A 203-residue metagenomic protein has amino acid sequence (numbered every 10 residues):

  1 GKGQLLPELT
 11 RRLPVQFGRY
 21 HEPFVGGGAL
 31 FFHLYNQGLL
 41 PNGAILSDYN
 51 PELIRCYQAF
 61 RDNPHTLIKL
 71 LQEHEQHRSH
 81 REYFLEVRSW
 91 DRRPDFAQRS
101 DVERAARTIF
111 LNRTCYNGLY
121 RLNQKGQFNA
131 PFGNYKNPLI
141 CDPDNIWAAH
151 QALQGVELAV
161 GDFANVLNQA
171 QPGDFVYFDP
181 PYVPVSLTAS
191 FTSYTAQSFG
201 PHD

Functional and structural regions predicted by a protein language model:
G1-E8, V15, R61-F191: SAM-dependent nucleic-acid methyltransferase catalytic core
G1-V25, A29-L30, Q37: S-adenosyl-L-methionine
N36-G43: Conserved S-adenosyl-L-methionine
S47: The conserved SAM/SAH-binding core of class I Rossmann-like methyltransferase domains, concentrating on the hydrophobic
N50: Conserved SAM/SAH-binding beta-strand->alpha-helix loop
I54: Short alpha-helix immediately C-terminal to the canonical SAM-binding loop
Y57: Conserved SAM-binding loop
T192-D203: Glycine-rich S-adenosyl-L-methionine
